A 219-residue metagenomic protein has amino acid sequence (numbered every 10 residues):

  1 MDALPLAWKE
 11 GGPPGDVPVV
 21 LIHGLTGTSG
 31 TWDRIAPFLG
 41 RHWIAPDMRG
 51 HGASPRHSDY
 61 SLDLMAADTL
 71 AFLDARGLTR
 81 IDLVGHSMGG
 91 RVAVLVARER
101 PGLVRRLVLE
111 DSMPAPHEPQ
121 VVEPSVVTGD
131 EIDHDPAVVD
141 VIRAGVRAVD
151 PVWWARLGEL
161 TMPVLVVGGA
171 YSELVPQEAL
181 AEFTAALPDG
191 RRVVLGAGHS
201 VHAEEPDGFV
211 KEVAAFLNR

Functional and structural regions predicted by a protein language model:
M1-V20, F38-H42, L78-T79, R105 (+6 more regions): Alpha/beta-hydrolase fold catalytic core
K9-P55: Conserved HGGG/HGGXW glycine-rich cap/lid loop of the alpha/beta-hydrolase fold
H23-L25, I81, G85-G90: Conserved alpha/beta-hydrolase "nucleophile elbow" surrounding the catalytic nucleophile
D47-G52, M113, A197-G198: Short beta-to-alpha linker loops that shape the active-site pocket of alpha/beta-hydrolase fold enzymes
L64-I81: Conserved acidic catalytic loop of the alpha/beta-hydrolase fold
R91-E99, L103-I132: Flexible "cap/lid" loop of the alpha/beta hydrolase fold
A137-V138, A144-L187, V193-G196, S200-H202 (+1 more regions): Conserved serine/cysteine hydrolase catalytic core
A203-A215: Post-His helix in hydrolase/transferase enzymes
